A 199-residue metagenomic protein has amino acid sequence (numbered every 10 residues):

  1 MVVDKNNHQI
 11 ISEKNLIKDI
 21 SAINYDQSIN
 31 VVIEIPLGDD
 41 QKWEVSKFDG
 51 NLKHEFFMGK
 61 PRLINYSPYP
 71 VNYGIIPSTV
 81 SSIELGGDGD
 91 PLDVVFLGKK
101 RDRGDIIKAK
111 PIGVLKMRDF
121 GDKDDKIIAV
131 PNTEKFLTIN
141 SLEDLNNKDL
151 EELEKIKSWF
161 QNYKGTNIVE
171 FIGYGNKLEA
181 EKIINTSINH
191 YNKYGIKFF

Functional and structural regions predicted by a protein language model:
M1-F199: Hydrophobic N-terminal alpha-helices or hydrophobic patches in metabolic proteins across all domains of life
